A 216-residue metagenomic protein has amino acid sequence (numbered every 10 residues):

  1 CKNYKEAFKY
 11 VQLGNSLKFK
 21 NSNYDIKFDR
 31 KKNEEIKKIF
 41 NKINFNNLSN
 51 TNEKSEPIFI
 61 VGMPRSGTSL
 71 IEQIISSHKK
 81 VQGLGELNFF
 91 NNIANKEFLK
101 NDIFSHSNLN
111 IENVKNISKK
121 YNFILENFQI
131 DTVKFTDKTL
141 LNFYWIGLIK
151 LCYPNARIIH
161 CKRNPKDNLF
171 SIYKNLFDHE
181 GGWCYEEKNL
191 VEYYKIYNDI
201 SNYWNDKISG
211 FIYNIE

Functional and structural regions predicted by a protein language model:
C1-Q129: Alpha-helical solenoid repeat scaffolds of the TPR/TPR-like class and their adjacent stem/linker regions that mediate
N15, V81-L84, F89-N108, V114 (+1 more regions): PAPS-dependent sulfotransferase catalytic domain
